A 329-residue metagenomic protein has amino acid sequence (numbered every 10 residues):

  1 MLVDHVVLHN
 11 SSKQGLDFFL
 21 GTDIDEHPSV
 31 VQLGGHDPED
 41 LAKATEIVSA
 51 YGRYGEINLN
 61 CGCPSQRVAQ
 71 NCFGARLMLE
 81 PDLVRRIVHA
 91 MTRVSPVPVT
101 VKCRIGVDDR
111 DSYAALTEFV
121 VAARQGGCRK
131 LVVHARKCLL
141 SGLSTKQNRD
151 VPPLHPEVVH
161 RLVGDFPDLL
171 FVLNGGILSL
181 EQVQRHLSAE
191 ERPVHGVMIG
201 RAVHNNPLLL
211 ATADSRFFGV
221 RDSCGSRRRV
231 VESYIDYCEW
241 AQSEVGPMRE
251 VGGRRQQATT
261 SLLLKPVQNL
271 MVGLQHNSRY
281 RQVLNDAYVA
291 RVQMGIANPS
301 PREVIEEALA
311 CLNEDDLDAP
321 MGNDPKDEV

Functional and structural regions predicted by a protein language model:
M1, L33-G35, C61, V101-I105 (+3 more regions): A cross-domain feature marking catalytic cores of carbohydrate-active enzymes and several ubiquitous metabolic/repair
M1-G55: Glycine-rich, positively charged N-terminal anion/phosphate-binding segment
L2-L8, P38, C61-A75, K137-G142: Conserved radical SAM core fold
H27, Q66-V84, Y113-A114, G142-H155 (+1 more regions): Glycine-rich tight-turn/loop motif centered on a GG-T
H27-L41, R76-L77, C103-L116: Active-site mouth loops of central-metabolism enzymes
Y54-S65, Q125-K137, M198-H204: Non-cysteine beta-strand/loop elements that form the S-adenosyl-L-methionine
E56, N60, R76-P81, V132-H134 (+2 more regions): Catalytic beta/alpha-barrel core
R86-H89, R93-P96, V107-D109, Y113-K130 (+3 more regions): Alpha/beta catalytic cores of nucleotide-metabolism and tRNA/nucleoside-modifying enzymes
